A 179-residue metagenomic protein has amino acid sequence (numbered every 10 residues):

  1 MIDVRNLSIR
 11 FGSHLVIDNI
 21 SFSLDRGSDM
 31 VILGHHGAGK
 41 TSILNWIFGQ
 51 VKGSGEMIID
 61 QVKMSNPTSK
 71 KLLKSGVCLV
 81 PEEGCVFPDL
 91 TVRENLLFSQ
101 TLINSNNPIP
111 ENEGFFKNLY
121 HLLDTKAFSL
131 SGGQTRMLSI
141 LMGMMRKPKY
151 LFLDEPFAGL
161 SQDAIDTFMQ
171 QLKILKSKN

Functional and structural regions predicted by a protein language model:
I2, I17-N19: Conserved structural motif at the start of ABC-family nucleotide-binding domains
L33-H35: The feature captures the beta-strand-to-loop junction immediately N-terminal to the Walker
F48: Helix-to-loop junction immediately C-terminal to a conserved catalytic motif
G55-M64, S75, N107-G114: Conserved ABC transporter NBD signature motif
K63-C78, E83-G84, D124: ABC ATPase NBD coupling module
K126-L130: Conserved ABC ATPase signature
M144-K149: A short, proline-enriched helix->beta-strand linker immediately N-terminal to the Walker B motif in ABC-type P-loop
E155-P156: Walker B catalytic motif
